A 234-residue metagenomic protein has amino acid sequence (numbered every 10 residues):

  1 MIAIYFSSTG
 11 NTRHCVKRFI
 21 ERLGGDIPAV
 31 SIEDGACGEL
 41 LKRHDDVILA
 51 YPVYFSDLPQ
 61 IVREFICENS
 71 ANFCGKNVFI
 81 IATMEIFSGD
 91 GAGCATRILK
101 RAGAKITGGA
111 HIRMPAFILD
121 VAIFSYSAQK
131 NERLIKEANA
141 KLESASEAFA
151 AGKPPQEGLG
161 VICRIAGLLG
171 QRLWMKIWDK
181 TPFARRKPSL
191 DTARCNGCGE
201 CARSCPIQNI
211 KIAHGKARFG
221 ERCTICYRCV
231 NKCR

Functional and structural regions predicted by a protein language model:
I2-A3, S7-H14, F19-E33, G38-Y51 (+1 more regions): FMN-binding flavodoxin-like domain, especially the glycine-rich phosphate-binding loop
F79-I81, R185-K187, H214: A short, structure-level motif marking secondary-structure boundaries and short turns
R164-C198, A202-R203: A mid-sequence, solvent-exposed acidic-amphipathic segment
L190, N196-R218, R222-T224, R228-R234: Iron-sulfur cluster-binding cysteine motifs and their immediate structural context in ferredoxin-like electron-transfer
